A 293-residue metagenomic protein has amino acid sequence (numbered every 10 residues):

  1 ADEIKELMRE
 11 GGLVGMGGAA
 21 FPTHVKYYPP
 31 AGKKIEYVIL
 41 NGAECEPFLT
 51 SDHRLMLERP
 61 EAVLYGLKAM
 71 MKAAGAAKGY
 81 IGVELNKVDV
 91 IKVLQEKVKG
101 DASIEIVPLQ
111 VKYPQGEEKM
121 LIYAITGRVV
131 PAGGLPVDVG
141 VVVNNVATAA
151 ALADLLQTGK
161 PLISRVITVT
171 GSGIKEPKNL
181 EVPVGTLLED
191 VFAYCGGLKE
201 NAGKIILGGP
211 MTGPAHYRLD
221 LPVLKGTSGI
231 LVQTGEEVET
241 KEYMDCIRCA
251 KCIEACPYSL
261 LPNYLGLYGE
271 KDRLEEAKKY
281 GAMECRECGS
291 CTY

Functional and structural regions predicted by a protein language model:
A1-Y80, E84-A102, V107-I122, K279-M283 (+1 more regions): Iron-sulfur-cluster electron-transfer modules
K5, R9, L64, K68 (+5 more regions): Predominant activation on well-ordered alpha-helical scaffold segments within soluble catalytic domains
M8-A20, G32-I35, N41-V63, A73 (+3 more regions): Conserved mixed alpha/beta catalytic, RNA-binding, or beta-rich assembly cores of soluble enzyme, regulatory
A77-L188, Y194-N201, G209: Hydrophobic alpha-helical positions that pack around
Q110-K112, M211, G235-E236, K271: Short, solvent-exposed coil/turn elements at secondary-structure transition points
S228-Y243, K251-I253, P257-Y293: Ferredoxin-type iron-sulfur electron-transfer modules in oxidoreductases and energy-metabolism complexes
